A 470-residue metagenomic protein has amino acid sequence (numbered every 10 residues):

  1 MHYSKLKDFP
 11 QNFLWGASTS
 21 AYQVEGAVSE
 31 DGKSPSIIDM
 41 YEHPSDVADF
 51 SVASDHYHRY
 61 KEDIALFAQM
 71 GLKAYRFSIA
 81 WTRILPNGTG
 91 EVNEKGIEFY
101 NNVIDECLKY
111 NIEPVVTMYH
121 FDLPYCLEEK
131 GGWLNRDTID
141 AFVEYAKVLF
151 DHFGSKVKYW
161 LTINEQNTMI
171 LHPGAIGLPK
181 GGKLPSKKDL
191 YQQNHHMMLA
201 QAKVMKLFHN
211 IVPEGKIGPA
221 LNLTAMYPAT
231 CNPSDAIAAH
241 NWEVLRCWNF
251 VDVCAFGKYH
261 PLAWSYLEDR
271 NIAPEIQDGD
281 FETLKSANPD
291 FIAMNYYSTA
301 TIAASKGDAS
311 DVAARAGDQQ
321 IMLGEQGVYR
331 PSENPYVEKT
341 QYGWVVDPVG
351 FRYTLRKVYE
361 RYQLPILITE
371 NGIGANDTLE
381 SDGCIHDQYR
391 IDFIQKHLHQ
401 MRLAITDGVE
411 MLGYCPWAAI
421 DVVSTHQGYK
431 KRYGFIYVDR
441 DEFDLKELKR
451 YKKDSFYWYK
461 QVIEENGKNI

Functional and structural regions predicted by a protein language model:
H2-P44, N87-G88, I97-I470: Active-site region of glycoside hydrolase catalytic domains
E25-Y100: Active-site-adjacent substrate/metal-binding segments within catalytic domains of carbohydrate-active enzymes
